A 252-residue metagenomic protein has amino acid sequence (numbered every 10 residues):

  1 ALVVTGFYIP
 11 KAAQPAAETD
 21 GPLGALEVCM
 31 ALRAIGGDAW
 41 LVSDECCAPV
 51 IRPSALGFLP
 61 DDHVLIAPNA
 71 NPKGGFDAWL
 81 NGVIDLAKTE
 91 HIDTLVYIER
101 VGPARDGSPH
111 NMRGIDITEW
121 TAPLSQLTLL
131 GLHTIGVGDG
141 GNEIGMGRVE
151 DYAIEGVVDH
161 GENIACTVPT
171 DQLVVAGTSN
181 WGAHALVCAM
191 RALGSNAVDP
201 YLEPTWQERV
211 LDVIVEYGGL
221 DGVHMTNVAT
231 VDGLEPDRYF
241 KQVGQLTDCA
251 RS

Functional and structural regions predicted by a protein language model:
L2-A17: Short glycine-rich His-centered loop
F7-I9, R100-P103, G140-G141: Short glycine-rich anion-binding loops that position phosphate/pyrophosphate groups of nucleotides and phosphorylated
P15-G36: Histidine-anchored nucleotide/phosphate-binding helix
G37, L129-T134, N142: A short helix->loop->beta-strand "cap" motif at the edges of active sites that frequently abuts
G37-C46: Short internal beta-strands
W40, T94, H133-V137: Hydrophobic/aromatic beta-strand patches that form the interior of the parallel beta-sheet core in alpha/beta enzyme
I51-T128: An acidic, phosphate/nucleotide-engaging active-site surface
G141-S252: C-terminal functional extensions of proteins
